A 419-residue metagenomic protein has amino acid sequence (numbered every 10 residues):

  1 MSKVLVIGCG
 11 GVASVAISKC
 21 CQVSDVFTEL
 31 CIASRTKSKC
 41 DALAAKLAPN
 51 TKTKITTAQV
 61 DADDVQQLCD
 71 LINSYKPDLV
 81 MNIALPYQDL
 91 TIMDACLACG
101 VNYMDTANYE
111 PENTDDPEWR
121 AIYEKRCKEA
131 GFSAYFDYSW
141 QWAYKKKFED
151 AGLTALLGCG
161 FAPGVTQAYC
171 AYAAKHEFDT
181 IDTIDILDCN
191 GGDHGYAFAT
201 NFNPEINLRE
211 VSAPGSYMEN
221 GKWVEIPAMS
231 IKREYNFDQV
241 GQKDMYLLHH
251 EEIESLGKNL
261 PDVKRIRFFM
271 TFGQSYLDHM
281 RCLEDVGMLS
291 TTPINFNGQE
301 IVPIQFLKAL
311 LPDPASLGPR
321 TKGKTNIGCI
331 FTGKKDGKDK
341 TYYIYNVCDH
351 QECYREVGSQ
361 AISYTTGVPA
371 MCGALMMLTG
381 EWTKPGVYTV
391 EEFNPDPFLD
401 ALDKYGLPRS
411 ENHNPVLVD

Functional and structural regions predicted by a protein language model:
V4-G11: Conserved N-terminal Rossmann-fold NAD(P)-binding element of oxidoreductases
E29-C31: Short beta-strand element of Class I
T36-K39: Helix N-cap at the beta1-alpha1 junction of Rossmann-like dinucleotide-binding domains, i.e., the first residues
N50-D64: Rossmann-fold cofactor-recognition segment
D61-P77, Q88: Conserved Rossmann-fold cofactor-binding substructure of NAD(P)-dependent oxidoreductases
I72, D78-M81, Y103-D105: N-terminal Rossmann-like NAD(P) cofactor-binding module of classical short-chain dehydrogenase/reductase
P86-D89, M93-F202: Glycine-/Pro-rich loop/turn segments that contact NAD(P) or position catalytic residues in Rossmann-like domains
K175-D419: C-terminal catalytic/substrate-binding lobe primarily of soluble NAD(P)-dependent oxidoreductases
